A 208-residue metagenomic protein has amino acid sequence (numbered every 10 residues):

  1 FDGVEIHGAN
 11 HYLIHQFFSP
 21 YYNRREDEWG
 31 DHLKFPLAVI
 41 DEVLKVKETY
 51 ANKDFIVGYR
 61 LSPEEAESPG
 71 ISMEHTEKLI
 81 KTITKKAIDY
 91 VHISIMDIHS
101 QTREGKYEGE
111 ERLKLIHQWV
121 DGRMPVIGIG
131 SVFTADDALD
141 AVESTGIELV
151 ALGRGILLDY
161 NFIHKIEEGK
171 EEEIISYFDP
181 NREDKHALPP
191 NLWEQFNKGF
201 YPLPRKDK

Functional and structural regions predicted by a protein language model:
F1-K208: Flavin-dependent oxidoreductase catalytic cores
